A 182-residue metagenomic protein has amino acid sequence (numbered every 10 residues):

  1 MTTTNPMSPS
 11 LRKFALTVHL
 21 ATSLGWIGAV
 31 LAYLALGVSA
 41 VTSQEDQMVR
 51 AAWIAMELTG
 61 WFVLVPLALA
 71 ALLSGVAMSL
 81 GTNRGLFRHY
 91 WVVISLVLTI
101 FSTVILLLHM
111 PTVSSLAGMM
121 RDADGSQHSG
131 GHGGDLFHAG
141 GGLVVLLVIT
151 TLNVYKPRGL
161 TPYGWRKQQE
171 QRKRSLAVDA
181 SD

Functional and structural regions predicted by a protein language model:
M1-D182: Polytopic transmembrane helical bundles with strong interfacial aromatic enrichment
